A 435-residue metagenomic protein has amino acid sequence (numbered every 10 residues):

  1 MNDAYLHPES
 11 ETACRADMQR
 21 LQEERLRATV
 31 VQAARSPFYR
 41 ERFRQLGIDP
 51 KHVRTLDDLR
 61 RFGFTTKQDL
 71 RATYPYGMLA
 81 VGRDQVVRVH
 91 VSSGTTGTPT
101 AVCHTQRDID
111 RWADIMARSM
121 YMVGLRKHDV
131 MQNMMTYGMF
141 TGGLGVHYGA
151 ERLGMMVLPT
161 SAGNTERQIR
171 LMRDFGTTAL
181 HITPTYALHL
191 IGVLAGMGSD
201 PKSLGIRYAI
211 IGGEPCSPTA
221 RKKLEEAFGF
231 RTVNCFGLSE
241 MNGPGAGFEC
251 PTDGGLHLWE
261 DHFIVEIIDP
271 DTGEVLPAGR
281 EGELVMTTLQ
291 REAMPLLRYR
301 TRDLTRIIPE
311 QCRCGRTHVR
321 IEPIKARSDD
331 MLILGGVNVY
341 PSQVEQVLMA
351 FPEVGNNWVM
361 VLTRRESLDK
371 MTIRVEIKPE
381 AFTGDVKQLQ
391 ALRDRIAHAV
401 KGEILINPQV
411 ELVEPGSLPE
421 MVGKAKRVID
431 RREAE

Functional and structural regions predicted by a protein language model:
M1-V91, G97-D114, R118-M122, P218 (+4 more regions): Nucleotide 5′-phosphate-binding alpha/beta core
A33, S92-T95, M131, L180 (+4 more regions): Conserved S/T- and glycine-rich ATP-binding loop of Class I adenylate-forming
Q106-S119, V130-H189: AMP-binding/adenylate-forming
L125-D129: Short helix-loop-beta connector
V130, M197-C216: Conserved helix-loop-beta element of the AMP-binding
L180, L289-I404, G423: AMP-binding/adenylate-forming catalytic core of the ANL superfamily
Y186-G205, K222-A227: Adenylate-forming
R207, C216-Q311: Conserved AMP-binding/adenylate-forming
